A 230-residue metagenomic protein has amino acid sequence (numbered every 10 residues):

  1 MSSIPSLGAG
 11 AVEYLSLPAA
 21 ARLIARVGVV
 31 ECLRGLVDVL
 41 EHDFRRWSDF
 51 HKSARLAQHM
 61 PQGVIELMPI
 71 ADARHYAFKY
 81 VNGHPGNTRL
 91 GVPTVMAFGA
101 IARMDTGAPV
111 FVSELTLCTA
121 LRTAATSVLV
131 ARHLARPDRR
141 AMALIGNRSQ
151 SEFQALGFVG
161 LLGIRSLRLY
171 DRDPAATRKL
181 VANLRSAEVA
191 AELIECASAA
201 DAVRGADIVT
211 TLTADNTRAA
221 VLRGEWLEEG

Functional and structural regions predicted by a protein language model:
M1-A120, V128: N-terminal ligand-binding/catalytic initiation module
R122-A143, S149-L161: Short internal alpha-helix immediately C-terminal to a glycine-rich phosphate-binding loop in Rossmann-like
R139, I164, E229-G230: Phosphate-coordination loops involved in phosphoryl transfer and adenosine-cofactor binding
A141, R165-S166, E192: Residues at the starts of beta-strands that form the adenosine-phosphate
L161-A187: NAD(P)-binding Rossmann-fold cofactor-contacting core
A191-A206, L222: Short acidic low-complexity segments
G205, N216-G230: Rossmann-fold NAD(P) dinucleotide-binding segment
T210-T213: Short, well-ordered coil/turn residues at beta-beta hairpins and beta-strand->alpha-helix junctions within
